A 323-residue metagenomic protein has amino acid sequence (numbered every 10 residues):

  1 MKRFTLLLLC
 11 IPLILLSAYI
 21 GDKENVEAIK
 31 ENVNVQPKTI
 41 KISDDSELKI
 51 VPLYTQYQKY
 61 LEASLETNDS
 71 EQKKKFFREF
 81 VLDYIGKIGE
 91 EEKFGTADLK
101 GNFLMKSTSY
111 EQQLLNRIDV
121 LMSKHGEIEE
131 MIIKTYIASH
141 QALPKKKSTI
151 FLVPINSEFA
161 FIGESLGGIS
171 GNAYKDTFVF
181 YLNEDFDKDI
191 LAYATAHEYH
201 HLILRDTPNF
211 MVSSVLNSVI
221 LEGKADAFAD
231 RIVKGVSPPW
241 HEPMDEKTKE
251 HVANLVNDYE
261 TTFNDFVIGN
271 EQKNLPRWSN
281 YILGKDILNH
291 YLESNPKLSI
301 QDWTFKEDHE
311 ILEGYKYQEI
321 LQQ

Functional and structural regions predicted by a protein language model:
M1-N25: Sec-dependent N-terminal signal peptides of Gram-positive bacterial secreted proteins and lipoproteins
K23-E129: Non-catalytic architectural context of zinc metalloproteases
N25, S237-V252, Y281, L298-H309: Intrinsically disordered, low-complexity regulatory regions in eukaryotic proteins
I29-N68, V215-H251, Q318-Q323: Post-HExxH zinc-binding segment in Zn-dependent metallohydrolases
L114-N172: Auxiliary, metal-adjacent structural segments of Zn-dependent hydrolase domains
V179-T195, L216: Short pre-active-site segment immediately N-terminal to the catalytic Zn-binding motif
Y193-D206, D226: Active-site recognition of the HExxH zinc-binding catalytic motif
Y259-Q323: Pan-zinc metallopeptidase signature
